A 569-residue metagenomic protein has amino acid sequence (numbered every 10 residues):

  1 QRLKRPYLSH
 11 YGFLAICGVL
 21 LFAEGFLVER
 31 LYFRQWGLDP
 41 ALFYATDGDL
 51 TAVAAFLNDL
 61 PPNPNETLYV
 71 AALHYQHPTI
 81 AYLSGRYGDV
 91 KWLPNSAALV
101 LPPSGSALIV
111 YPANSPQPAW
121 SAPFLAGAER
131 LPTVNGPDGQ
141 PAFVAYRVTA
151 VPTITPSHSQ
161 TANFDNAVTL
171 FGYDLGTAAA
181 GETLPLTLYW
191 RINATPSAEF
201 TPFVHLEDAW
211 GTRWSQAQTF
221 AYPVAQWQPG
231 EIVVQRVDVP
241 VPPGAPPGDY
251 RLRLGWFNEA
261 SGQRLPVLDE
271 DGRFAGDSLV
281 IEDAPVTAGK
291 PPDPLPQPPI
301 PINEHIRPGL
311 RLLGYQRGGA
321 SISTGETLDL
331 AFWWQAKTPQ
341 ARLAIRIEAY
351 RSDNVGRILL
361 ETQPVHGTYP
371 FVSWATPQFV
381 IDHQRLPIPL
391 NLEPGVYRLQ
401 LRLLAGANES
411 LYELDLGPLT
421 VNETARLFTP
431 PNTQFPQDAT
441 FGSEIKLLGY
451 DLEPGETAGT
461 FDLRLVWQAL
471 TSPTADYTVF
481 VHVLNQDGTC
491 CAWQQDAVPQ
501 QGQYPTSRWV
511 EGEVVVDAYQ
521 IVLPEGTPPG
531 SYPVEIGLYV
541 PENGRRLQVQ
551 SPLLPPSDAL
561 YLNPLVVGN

Functional and structural regions predicted by a protein language model:
Q1-A15, P247-D249, N258, L392-V396 (+1 more regions): Membrane-interface junctions at the ends of membrane-embedded or membrane-associated helices
H10-N95, P156-F164, P370, F435: Membrane-proximal, lumen/periplasm-facing interface regions of secretory-pathway glyco- and lipid-modifying enzymes
L60-Y87, P185-H205, D329-W333, K337-E348 (+2 more regions): Short periplasmic/luminal acceptor-recognition loop of GT-C membrane glycosyltransferases, typified by
P61-P152, S197, T212-Q235, Q340 (+4 more regions): Luminal/periplasmic acceptor-recognition loop/helix of membrane-associated glycosyltransferases
S96-G172, S261-G309, A407-Q437, G442 (+2 more regions): Aromatic/acidic, Gly/Pro-rich catalytic loop(s) in extracytoplasmic/lumenal soluble domains of multi-pass membrane
T177-E182, A320-G325, E453-G459: Short, solvent-exposed loop/linker segments at the N-terminal edge of repeated beta-sheet extracellular domains
N193-A194, D238-P247, K337, R385-P394 (+2 more regions): Short, surface-exposed loop/turn segments at beta-strand-coil junctions that are enriched for proline with nearby
D249-G262, V396-A407, S531-G544: Internal, hydrophobic beta-strand segments that form the core of beta-sheet-rich folds
